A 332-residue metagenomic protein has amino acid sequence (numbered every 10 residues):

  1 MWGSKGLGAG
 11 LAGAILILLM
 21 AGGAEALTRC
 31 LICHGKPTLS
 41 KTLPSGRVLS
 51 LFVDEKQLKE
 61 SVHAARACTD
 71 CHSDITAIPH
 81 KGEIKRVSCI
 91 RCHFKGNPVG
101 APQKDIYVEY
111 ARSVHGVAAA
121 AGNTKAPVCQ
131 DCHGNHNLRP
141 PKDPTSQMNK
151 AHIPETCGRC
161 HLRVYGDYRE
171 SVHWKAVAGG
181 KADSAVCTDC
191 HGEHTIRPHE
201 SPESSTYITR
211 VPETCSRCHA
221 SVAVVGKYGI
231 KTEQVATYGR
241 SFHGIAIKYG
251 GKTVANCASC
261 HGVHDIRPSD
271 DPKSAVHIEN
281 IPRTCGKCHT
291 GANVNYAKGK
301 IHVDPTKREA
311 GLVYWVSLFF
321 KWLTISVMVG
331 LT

Functional and structural regions predicted by a protein language model:
M1-K5: N-terminal secretory signal peptides that target proteins for export/translocation
G10-L19: Bacterial N-terminal signal peptides
G22-T332: Short sequence/structural segments immediately N-terminal
